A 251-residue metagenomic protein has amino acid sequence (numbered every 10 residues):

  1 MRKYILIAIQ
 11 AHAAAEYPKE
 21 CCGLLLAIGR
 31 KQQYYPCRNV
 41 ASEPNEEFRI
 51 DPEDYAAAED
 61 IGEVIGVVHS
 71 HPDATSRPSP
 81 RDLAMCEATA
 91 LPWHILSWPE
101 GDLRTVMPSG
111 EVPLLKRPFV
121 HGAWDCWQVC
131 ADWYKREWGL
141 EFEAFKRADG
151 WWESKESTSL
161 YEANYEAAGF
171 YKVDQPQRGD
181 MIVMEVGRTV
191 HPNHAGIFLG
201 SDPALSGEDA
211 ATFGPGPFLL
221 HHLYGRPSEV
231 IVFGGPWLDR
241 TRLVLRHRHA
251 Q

Functional and structural regions predicted by a protein language model:
M1-V64, D73-S109: Conserved beta-strand-loop surface patch within small alpha/beta domains used for substrate/adaptor or ligand engagement
E43-F48, V112-K116, E229-G234: A short, polar/proline- and glycine-enriched secondary-structure boundary/capping micro-motif
Y55-T89, D174-D202: Mid-chain, well-packed structural core segment of small domains
V68, H94-L96, L220: Hydrophobic/aromatic beta-strand patches that form the interior of the parallel beta-sheet core in alpha/beta enzyme
W98-A167, Q177-R178, E185-G187, P192-N193: N-terminal capping segments
W98-G101, E208-D209, F213, Y224 (+2 more regions): Eukaryotic regulatory protein-protein interaction regions, predominantly Ser/Pro/Thr-rich intrinsically disordered
D149-S228, P236: ...with weaker cross-activation on analogous glycine-rich loops/strands in unrelated enzymes
S228-Q251: Glycine- and charge-enriched low-complexity intrinsically disordered segments
